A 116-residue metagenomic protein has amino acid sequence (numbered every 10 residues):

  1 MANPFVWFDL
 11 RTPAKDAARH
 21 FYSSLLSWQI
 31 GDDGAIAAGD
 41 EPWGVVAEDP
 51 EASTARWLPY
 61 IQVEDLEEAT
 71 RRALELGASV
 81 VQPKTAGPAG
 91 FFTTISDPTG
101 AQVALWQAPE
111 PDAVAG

Functional and structural regions predicted by a protein language model:
M1-W43: Core segments of cupin and vicinal oxygen chelate
N3-V6, L10, G31, T70 (+1 more regions): Vicinal oxygen chelate
V6-W7, R56-L58: Short active-site oxyanion
K15, L66-E67, P98: Residues at or immediately preceding the N-termini of alpha-helices
A18-F21, E67-R72: Short amphipathic alpha-helices within nucleic acid-binding modules
L26-R56, Q102-P109: Conserved short beta-strand elements that form part of the metal-binding/catalytic scaffold of enzyme active sites
A35, Y60, F92-T94: Conserved hydrophobic/aromatic beta-strand scaffold that supports enzyme active sites
T54, E64-E67: Short proline/glycine-enriched turn/loop motifs at strand-loop junctions of beta-rich domains
